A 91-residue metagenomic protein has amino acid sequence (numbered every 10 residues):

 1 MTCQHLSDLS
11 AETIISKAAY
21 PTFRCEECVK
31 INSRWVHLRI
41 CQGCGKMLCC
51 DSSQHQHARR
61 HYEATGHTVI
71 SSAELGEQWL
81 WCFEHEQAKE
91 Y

Functional and structural regions predicted by a protein language model:
C3-E12, Y20-R24, I31, M47-Y91: Cys/His-rich, Zn2+-coordinating zinc-finger modules
S33-Q42: Canonical RING-type zinc finger of E3 ubiquitin-protein ligases
